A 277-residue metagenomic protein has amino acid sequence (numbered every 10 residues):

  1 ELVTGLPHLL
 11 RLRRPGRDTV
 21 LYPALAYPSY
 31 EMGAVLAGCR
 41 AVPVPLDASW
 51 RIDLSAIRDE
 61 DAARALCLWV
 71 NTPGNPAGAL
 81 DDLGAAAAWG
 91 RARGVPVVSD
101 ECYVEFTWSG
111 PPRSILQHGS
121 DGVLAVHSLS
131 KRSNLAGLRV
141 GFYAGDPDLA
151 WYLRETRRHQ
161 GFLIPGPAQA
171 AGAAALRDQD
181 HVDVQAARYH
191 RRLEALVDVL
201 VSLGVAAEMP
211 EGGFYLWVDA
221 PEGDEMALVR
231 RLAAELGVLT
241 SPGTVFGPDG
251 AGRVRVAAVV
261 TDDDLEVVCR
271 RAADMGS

Functional and structural regions predicted by a protein language model:
E1-T19: Phosphate-binding glycine-rich loop
L10, Y30-A34: Short hydrophobic alpha-helical segments of the AMP-binding
Y22, P43, S99, T240-P242: Hydrophobic residues in well-ordered beta-strands that form the structural core
A37, A92-R93, L203, L236: Helix C-cap/helix->beta junction micro-motif
A48-S109: Active-site phosphate-binding strand-loop segment of PLP-dependent enzymes
G119-H190, M275-G276: Conserved core segment of the aminotransferase class I/II
Q169, A173, Y189-V197, A207-D219 (+1 more regions): Conserved glycine-rich beta-strand-loop-beta hairpin in the small C-terminal domain of fold type I
R231-T240, F246-S277: PLP-dependent enzyme catalytic core of the Aspartate aminotransferase-like
